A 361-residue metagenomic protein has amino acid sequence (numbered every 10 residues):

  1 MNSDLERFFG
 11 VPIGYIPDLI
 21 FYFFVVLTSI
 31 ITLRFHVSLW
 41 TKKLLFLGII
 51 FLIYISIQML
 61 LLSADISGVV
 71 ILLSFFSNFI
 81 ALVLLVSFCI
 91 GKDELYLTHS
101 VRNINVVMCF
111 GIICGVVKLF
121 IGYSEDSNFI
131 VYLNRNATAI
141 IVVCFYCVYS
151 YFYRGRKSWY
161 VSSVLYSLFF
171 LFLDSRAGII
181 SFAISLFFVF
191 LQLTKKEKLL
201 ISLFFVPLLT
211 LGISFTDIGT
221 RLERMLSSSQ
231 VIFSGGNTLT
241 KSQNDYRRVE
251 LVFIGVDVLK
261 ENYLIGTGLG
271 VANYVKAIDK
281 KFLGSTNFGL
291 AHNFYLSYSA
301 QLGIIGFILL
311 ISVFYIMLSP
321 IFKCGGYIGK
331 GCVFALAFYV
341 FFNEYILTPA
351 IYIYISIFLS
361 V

Functional and structural regions predicted by a protein language model:
M1-R34, L52-L62, N78, C114 (+2 more regions): N-terminal signal-anchor transmembrane segment
D18-F23, K43-S56, D65-C89, L133 (+2 more regions): Aromatic-anchored transmembrane helix interface
I20-V37, V143-Y153, F187, I305-K323: Hydrophobic, aromatic-rich transmembrane alpha-helices and their immediate juxtamembrane boundary segments
V25-T28, Y149, G329-F341, Y345-V361: Transmembrane alpha-helices of multi-pass inner-membrane enzymes
V37, K42, E197, A300-A337: Hydrophobic transmembrane alpha-helices and their immediate junctions
A81, Y96-S124, Y132-L193: Alpha-helical transmembrane segments of multi-pass inner-membrane proteins
S124-F129, N237-L302: Long extracytoplasmic/lumenal interhelical loops at the membrane interface of multi-pass membrane proteins
F172, L193-N237, V256-E261, L269: A membrane-periplasm/extracellular boundary helix in multi-pass inner-membrane enzymes that assemble envelope glycans
